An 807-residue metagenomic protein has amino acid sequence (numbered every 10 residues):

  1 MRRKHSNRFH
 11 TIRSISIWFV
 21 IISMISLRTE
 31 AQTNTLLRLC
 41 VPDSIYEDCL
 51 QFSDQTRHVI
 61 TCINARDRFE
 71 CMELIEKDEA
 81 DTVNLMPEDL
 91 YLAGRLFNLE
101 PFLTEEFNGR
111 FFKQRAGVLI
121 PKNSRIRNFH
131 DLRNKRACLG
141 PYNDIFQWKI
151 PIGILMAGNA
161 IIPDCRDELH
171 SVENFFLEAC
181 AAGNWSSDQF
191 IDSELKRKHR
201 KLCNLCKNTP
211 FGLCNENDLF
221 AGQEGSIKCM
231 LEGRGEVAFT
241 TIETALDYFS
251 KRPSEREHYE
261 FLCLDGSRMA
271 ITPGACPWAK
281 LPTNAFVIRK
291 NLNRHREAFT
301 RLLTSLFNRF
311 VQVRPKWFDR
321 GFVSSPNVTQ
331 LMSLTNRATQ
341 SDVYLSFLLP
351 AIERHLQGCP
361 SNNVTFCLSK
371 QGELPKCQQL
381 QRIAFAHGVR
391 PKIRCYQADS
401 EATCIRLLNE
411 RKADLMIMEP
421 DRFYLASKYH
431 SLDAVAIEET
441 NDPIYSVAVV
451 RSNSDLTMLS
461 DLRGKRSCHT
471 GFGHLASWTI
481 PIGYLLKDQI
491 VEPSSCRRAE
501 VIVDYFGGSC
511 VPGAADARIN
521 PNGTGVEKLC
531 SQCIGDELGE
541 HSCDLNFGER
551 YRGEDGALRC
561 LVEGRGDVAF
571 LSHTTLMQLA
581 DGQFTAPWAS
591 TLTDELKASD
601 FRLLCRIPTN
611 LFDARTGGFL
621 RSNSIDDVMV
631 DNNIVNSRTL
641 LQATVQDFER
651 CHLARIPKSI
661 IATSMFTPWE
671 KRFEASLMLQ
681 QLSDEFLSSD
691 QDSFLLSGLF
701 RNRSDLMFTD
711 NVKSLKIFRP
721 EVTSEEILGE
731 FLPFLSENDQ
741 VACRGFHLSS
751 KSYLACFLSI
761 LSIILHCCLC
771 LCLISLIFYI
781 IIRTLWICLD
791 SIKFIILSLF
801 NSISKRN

Functional and structural regions predicted by a protein language model:
R2-A80, L85-E88, R95, L103-K113 (+20 more regions): N-terminal hydrophobic or amphipathic helices and topogenic motifs
S14, K135, E224, K228 (+4 more regions): Transmembrane alpha-helices of multi-pass eukaryotic membrane proteins
D81-L85, F102-L103, V118, C138-L139 (+6 more regions): Structural recognition of the beta-strand scaffold that forms the well-ordered cores of secreted hydrolase catalytic
P87-E88, S124, C138-E297, P420 (+2 more regions): Pocket-lining segment of extracytoplasmic ligand-binding domains
V118-L119, F286-V287, A448-V449, I661: Short glycine- and hydrophobic/aromatic-rich loop-to-beta-strand nucleating segment in the catalytic cores
S427: Acidic (Asp/Glu)-rich catalytic clusters
L773-T784: Alpha-helical transmembrane segments
